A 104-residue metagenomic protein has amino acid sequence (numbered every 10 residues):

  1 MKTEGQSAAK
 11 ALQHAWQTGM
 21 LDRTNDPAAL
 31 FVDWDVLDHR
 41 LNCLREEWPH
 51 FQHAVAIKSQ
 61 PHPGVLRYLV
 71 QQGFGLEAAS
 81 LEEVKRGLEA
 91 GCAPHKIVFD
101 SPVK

Functional and structural regions predicted by a protein language model:
M1-K104: A charged N-terminal "starter" segment
